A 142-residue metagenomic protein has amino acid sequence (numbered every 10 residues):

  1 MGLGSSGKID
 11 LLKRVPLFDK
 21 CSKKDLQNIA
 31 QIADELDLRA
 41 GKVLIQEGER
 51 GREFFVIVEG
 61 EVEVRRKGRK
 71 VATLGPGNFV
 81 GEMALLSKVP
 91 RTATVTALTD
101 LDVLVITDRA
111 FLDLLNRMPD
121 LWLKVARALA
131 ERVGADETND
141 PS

Functional and structural regions predicted by a protein language model:
M1-S142: Cytosolic regulatory regions built on CNB/CRP/Popeye-like sensor folds
